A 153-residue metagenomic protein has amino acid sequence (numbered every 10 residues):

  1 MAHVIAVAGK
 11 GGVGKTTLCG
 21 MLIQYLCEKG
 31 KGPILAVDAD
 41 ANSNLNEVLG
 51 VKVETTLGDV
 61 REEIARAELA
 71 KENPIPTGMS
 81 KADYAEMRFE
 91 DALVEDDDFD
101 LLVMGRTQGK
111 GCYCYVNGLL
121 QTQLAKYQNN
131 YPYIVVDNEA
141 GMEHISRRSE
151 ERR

Functional and structural regions predicted by a protein language model:
H3-A41: Walker A/P-loop phosphate-binding motif and the immediately C-terminal alpha-helix
V4, P33-L35, F99-L101, Y133-V135: Residue-level preference for the first positions of well-ordered beta-strands
C27-D97: N-terminal phosphate/diphosphate-binding loop that engages ATP/GTP or pyrophosphate donors across diverse enzyme folds
A82-E86, V116, N138-A140: Short gly/ser/thr-rich secondary-structure transition/capping motifs
D96-R106: Short, basic/glycine-rich phosphate-binding loops at helix/coil junctions that contact nucleotide phosphates
M104-G109, Y113, Q123-S146: Switch II (G3) loop of P-loop NTPases
L120: OB-fold/S1-family RNA-binding modules
E151-R152: Conserved small/polar residues in nucleotide/adenosyl-binding loops
